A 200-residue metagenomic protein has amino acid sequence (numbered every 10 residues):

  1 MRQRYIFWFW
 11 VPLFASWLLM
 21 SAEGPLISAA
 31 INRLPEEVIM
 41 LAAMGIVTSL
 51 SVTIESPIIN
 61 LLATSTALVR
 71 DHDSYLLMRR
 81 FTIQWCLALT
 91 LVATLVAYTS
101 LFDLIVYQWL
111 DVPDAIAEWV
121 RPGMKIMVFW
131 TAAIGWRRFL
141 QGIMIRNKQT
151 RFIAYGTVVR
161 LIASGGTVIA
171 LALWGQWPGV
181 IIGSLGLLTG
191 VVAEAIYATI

Functional and structural regions predicted by a protein language model:
M1-L18: N-terminal membrane topogenesis motif
Y5-F9, S28-V52, A115-W119, V180-I181 (+1 more regions): Interfacial/gating helices of multi-pass transporter permease domains
L18-A22, T53-P57, L61, F129-W136 (+2 more regions): Hydrophobic/aromatic residues within the transmembrane alpha-helices of Major Facilitator Superfamily
V38, H72, R146-N147, W174-W177: Helix-loop interface residues and adjacent transmembrane-helix termini in multi-pass membrane transporters, primarily
A43-T94, R137-I145: Small-residue-rich hydrophobic transmembrane alpha-helices
L91-R121, K125: Short membrane-interface helical motifs at transmembrane helix boundaries in multi-pass membrane transporters
T131-Y155: Cytoplasmic helix-loop-helix junction between adjacent transmembrane helices in 12-TM secondary transporters
Y155-A170, W174-I200: Hydrophobic alpha-helical transmembrane segments
